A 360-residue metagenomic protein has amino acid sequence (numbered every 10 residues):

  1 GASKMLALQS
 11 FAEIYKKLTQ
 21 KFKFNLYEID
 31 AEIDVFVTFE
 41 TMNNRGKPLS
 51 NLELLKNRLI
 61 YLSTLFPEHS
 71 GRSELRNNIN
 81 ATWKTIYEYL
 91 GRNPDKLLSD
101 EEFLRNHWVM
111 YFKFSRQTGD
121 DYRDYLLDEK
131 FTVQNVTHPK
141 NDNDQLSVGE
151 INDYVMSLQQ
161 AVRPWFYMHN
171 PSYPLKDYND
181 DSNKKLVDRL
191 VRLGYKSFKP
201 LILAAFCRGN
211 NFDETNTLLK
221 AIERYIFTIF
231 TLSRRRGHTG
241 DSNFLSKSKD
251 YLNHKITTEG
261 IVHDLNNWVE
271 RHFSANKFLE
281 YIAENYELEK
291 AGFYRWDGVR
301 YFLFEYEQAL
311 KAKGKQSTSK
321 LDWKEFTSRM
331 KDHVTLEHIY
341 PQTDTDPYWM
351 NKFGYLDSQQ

Functional and structural regions predicted by a protein language model:
G1-F11: Glycine-rich phosphate-binding loops of NTPases
Q9-D30, D34, K185-L203, F227: Core structural elements
K16-K17, D322-R329: A short acidic-Thr-Gly-centered motif at the start of a beta-strand
E32-V35, G46, L62, N210-N211 (+1 more regions): Flexible loop/turn segments at secondary-structure boundaries
L52-L55, Y61-A312: A cross-family structural signal marking well-folded subdomains
T327-Q360: Histidine-centered nuclease catalytic patch
